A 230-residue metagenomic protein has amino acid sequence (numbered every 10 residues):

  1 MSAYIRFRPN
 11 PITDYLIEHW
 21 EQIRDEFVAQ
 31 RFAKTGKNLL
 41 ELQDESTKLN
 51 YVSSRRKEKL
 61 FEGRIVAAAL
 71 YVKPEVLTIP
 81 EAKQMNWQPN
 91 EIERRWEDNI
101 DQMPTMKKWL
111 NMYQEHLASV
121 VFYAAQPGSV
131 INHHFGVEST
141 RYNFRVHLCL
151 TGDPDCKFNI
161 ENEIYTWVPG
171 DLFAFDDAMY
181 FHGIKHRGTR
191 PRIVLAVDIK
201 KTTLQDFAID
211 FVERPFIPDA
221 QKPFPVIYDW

Functional and structural regions predicted by a protein language model:
M1-M112: Non-heme Fe(II)/2-oxoglutarate
V121-T140: Conserved short histidine dyad/triad with adjacent acidic residue
A124, S139-D155: Short, conserved beta-strand element in jelly-roll/cupin
N132-H134, C156-F158, F175-D177, F181-G188 (+1 more regions): Short beta-strand His + acidic residue motifs that chelate non-heme Fe in jelly-roll/DSBH and cupin folds
F144-C149, L172-A174, T189-D206: A short hydrophobic beta-strand segment most commonly corresponding to one strand of the jelly-roll/cupin
C149-P169: A short beta-strand-loop-beta hairpin characteristic of the jelly-roll/cupin
T166-P169, A174-A178: Extracellular carbohydrate recognition and processing domains and analogous Trp-centered ligand-binding platforms
I193-W230: Long hydrophobic alpha-helical segments typical of transmembrane helices together with their membrane-interfacial
